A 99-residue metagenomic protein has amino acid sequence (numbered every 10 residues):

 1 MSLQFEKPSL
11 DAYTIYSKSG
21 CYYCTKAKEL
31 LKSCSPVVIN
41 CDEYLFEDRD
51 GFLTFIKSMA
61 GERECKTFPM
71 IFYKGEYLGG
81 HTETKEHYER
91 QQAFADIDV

Functional and structural regions predicted by a protein language model:
S2-N40: Local sequence-structure signature of Cys/Sec-based thiol-disulfide redox active-site neighborhoods
S9-D11, E64-T67: Residue-level preference for short coil/turn positions at secondary-structure junctions
I15, E29, S33-V38, F46-D48 (+3 more regions): Terminal leader/tail segments of proteins
G20-Y23, D48, F52, G80: Alpha-helical interaction elements in eukaryotic regulators
D42-K66, R90-A93: Thioredoxin-like thiol-disulfide oxidoreductase module
F68-F72: Cytosolic beta-strand hydrophobic patch enriched in CBS
Y73-V99: Non-catalytic, surface beta->alpha helical segment in thiol-disulfide oxidoreductase systems
